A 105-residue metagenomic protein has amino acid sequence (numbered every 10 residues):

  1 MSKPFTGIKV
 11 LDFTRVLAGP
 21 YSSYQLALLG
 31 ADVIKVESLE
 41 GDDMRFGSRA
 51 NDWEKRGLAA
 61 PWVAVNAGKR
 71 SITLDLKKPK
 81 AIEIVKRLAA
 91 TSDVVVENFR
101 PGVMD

Functional and structural regions predicted by a protein language model:
M1-D105: N-terminal helix-loop segment corresponding to the beta1-alpha1 unit of nucleotide/adenylate-binding folds
